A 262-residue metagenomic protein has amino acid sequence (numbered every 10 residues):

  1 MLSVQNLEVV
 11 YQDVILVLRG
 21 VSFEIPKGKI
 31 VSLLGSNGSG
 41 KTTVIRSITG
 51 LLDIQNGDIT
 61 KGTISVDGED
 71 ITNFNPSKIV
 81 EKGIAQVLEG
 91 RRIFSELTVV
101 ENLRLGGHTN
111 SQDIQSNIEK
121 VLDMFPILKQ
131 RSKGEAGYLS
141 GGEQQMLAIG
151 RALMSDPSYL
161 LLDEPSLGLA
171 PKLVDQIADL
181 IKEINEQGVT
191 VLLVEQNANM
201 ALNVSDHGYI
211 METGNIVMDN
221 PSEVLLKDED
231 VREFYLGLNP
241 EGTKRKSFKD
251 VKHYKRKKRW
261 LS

Functional and structural regions predicted by a protein language model:
L2-S262: Glycine-rich phosphate-binding loops of nucleotide-dependent enzymes
